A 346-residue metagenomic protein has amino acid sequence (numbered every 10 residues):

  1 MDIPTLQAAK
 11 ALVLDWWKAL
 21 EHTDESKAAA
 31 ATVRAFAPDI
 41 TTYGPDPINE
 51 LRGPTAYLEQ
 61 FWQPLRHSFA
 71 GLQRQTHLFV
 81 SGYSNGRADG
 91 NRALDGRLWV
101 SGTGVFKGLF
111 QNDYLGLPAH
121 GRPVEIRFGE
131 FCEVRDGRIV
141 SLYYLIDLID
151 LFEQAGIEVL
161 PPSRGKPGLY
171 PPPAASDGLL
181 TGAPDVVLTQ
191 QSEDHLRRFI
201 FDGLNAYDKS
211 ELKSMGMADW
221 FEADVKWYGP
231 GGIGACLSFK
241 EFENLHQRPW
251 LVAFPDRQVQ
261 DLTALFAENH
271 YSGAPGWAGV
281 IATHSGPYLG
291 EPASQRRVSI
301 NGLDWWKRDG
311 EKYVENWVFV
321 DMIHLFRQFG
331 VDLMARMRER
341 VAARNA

Functional and structural regions predicted by a protein language model:
M1-A346: C-terminal and inter-domain tail/linker signature
